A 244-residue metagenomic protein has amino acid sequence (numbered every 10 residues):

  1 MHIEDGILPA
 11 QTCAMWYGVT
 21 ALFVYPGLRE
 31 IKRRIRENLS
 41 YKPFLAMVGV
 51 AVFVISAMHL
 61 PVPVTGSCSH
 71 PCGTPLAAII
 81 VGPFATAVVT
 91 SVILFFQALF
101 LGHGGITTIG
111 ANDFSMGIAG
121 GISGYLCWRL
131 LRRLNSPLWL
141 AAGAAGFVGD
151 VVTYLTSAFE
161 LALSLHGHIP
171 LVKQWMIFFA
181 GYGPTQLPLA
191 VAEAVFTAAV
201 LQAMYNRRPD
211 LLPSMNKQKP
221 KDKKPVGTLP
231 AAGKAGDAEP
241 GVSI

Functional and structural regions predicted by a protein language model:
H2-A10, G18, L22-L76: Hydrophobic transmembrane alpha-helices
W16-F23, G117-C127, V191-Q202: Hydrophobic cores of alpha-helical transmembrane segments in multi-pass inner/ER membrane proteins, independent
L22-R34, L126-R132, M204-R208: Structural signal for the C-terminal ends of transmembrane alpha-helices and the immediately following loop
K42-M47, A87-S91, F114, W139-A144 (+1 more regions): Hydrophobic alpha-helical transmembrane segments
S56-G121: Alpha-helical membrane segments and adjacent membrane-interface helices in multi-pass membrane proteins
S115-A158: Short helix-perturbing small/polar motifs within transmembrane alpha-helices
A141-V151, P170-I244: C-terminal transmembrane helix-loop-helix hairpin of multi-pass membrane proteins
A158-I169: Membrane-helix interface motif
